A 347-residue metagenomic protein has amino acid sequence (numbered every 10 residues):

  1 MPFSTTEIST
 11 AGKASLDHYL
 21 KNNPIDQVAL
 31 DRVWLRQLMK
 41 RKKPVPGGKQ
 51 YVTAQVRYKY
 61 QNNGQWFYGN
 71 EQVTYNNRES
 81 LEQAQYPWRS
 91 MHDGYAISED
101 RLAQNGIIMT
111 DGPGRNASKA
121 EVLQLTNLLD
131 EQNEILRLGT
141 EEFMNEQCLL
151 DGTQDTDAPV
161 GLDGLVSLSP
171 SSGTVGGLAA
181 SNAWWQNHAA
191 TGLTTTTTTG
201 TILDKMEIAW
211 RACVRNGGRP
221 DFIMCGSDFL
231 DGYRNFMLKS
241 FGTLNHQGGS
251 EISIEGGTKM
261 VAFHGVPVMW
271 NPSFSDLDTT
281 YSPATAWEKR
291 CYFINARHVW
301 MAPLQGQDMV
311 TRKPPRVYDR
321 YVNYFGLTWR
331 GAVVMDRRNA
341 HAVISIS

Functional and structural regions predicted by a protein language model:
M1-K289, I294-S347: Flexible, glycine/threonine- and acidic-rich loop/arm segments that mediate assembly and lattice contacts in viral
